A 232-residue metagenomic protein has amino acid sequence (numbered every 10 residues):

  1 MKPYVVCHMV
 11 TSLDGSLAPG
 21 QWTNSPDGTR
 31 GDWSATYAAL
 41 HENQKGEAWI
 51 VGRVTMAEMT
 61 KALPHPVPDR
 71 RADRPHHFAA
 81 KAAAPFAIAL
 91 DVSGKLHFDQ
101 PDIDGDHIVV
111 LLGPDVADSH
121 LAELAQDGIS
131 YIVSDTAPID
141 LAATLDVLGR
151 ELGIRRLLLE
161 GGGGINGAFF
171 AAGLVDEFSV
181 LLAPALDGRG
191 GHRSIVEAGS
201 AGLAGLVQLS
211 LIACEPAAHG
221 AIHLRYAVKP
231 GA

Functional and structural regions predicted by a protein language model:
M1-A232: Enzymes that bind and transform nitrogen-containing heteroaromatic metabolites
